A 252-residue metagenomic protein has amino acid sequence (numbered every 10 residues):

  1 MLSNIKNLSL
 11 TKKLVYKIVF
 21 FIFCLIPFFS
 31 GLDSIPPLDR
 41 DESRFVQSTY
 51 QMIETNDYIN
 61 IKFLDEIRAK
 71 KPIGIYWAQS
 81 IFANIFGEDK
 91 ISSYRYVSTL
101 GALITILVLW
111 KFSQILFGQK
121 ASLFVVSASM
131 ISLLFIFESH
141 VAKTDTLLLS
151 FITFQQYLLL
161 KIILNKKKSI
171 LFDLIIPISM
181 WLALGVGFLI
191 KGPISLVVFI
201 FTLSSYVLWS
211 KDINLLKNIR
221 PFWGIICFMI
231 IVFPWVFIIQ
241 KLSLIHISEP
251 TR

Functional and structural regions predicted by a protein language model:
L2-S248, R252: Membrane-integral, polyisoprenol-dependent glycosyltransferases of the GT-C/oligosaccharyltransferase superfamily
